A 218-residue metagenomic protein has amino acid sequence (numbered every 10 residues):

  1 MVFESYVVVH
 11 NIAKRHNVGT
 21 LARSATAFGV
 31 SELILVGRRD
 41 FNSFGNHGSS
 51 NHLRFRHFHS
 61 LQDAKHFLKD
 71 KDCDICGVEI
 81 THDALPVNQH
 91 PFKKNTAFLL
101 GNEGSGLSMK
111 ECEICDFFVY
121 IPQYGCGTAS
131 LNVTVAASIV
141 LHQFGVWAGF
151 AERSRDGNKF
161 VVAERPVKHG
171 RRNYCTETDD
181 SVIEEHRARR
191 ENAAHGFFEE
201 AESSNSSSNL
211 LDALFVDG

Functional and structural regions predicted by a protein language model:
M1-G218: Post-transcriptional modification and biogenesis factors for structured RNAs of the translation apparatus
